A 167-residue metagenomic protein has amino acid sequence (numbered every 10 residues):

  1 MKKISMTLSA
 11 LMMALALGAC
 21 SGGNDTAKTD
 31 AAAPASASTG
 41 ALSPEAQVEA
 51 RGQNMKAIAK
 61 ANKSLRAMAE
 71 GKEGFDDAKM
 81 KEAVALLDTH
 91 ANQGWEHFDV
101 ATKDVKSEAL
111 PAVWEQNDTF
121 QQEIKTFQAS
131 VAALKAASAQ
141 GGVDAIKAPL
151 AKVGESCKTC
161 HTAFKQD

Functional and structural regions predicted by a protein language model:
M1-S9: Bacterial N-terminal signal peptides that target proteins for export
A14, A151-G154: Processing junctions and N-termini across compartments
L15-A19: C-terminal motif of bacterial Sec signal peptides marking the signal peptidase cleavage site
C20-N24, K158-H161: Bacterial signal peptide processing site
S21-A41: Short, low-complexity, disordered segments immediately C-terminal to signal peptides in bacterial exported proteins
P34-L150: Extracytoplasmic c-type cytochrome modules immediately beyond a signal peptide or single-pass transmembrane anchor
G141, F164-D167: Inter-heme linker and motif-flanking segments adjacent to c-type heme-binding CXXCH motifs in c-type cytochromes
V153-K165: The canonical Cys-X-X-Cys-His
